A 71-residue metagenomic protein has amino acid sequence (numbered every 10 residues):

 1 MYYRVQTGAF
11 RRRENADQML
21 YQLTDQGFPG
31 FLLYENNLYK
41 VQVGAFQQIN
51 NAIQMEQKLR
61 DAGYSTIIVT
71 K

Functional and structural regions predicted by a protein language model:
M1-Y3, A9-K71: Extracytoplasmic
